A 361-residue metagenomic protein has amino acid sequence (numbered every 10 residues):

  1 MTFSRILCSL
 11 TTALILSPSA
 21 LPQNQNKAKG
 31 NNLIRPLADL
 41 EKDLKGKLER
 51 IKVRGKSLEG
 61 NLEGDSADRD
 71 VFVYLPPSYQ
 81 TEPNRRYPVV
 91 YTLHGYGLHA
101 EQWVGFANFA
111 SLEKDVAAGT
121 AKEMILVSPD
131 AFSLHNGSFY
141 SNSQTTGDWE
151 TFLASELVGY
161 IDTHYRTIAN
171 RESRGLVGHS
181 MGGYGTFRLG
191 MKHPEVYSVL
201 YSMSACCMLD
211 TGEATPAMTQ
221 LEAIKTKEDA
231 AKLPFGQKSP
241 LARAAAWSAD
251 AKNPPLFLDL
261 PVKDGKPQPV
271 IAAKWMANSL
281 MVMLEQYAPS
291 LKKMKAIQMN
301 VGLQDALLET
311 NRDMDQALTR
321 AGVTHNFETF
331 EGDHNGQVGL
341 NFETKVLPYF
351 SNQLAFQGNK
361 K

Functional and structural regions predicted by a protein language model:
M1-L10: Bacterial N-terminal signal peptides that target proteins for export
Q23-K361: Non-catalytic cap/lid and distal C-terminal segments of serine-dependent acyl enzymes
